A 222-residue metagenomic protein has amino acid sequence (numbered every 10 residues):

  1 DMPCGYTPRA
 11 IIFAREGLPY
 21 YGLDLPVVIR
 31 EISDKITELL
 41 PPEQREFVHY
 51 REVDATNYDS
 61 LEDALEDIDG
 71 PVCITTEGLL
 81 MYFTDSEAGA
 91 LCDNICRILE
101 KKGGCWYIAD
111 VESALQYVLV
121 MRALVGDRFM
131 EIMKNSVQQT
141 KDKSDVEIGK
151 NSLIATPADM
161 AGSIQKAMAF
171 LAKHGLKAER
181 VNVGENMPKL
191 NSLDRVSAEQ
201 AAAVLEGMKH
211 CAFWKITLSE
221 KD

Functional and structural regions predicted by a protein language model:
M2, Y6-D222: Alpha-helical subdomain
